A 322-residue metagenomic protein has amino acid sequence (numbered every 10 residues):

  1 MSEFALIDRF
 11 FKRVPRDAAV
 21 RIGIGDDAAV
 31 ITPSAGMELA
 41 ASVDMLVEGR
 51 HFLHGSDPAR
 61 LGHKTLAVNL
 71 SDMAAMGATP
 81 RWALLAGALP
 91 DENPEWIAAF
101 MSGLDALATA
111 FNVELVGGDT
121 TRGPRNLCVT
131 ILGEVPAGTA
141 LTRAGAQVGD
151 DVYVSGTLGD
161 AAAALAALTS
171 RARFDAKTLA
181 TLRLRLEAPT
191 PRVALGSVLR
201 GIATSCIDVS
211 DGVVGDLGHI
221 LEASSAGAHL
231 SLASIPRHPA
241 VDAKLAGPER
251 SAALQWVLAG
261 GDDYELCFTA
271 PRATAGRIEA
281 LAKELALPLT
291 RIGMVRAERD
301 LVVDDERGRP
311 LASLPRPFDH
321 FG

Functional and structural regions predicted by a protein language model:
M1-K12, D57, P90-E114, T121-L127 (+3 more regions): Glycine-/charge-enriched secondary-structure boundary and capping motifs
M1-R60, M76, R81, L85: Extreme N-terminal cap/leader segments of soluble proteins
F10, P33, L39, L46 (+2 more regions): Glycine-rich anion-binding loops of enzyme active sites
D17-A19, G25-D26, A35-E38, A78-W82 (+9 more regions): Short coil/turn connectors at secondary-structure junctions
V30, N69, G77, L115 (+4 more regions): Residue-level signal for inorganic ion chemistry
L61-M73, G103: Short, well-ordered amphipathic alpha-helical segments that serve as non-catalytic structural scaffolds within diverse
T130-L141, K177-V198, E249: Active-site glycine-rich loop that binds ribose-phosphate moieties when present
D151-G156, A188-L217: Internal active-site segments that recognize and position negatively charged phosphoryl groups and nucleotide moieties
